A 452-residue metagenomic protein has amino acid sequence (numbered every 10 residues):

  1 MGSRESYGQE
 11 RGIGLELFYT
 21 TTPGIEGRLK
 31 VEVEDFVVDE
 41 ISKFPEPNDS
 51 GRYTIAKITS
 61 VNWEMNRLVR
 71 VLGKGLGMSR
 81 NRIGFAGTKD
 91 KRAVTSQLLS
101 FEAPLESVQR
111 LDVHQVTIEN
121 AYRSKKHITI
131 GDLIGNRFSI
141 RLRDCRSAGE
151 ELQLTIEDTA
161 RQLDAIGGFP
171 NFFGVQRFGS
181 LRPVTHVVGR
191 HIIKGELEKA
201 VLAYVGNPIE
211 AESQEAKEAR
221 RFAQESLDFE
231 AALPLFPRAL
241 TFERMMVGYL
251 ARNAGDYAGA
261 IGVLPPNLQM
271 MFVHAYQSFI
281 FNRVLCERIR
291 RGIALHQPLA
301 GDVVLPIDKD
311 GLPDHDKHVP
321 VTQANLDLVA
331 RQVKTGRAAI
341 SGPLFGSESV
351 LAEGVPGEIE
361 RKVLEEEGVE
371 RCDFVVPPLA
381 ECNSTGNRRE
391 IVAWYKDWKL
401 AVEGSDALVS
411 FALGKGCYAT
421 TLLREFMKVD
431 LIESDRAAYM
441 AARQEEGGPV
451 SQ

Functional and structural regions predicted by a protein language model:
G2-P47, Y53, V61-N62, N66 (+3 more regions): Extended, charged/glycine-rich binding lobes that contact polyanionic ligands
V69: Generic structural marker for isolated residues within well-ordered, non-membrane alpha-helices of soluble domains
C417: ATP-binding Walker
